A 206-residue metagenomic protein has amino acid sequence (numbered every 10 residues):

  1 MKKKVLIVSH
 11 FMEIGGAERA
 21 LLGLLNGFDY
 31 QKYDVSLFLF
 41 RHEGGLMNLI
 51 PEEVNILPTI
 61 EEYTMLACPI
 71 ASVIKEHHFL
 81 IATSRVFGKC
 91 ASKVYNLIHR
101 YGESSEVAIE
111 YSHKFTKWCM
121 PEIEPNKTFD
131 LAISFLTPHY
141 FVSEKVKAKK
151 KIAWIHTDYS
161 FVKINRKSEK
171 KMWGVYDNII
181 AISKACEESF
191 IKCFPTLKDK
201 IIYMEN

Functional and structural regions predicted by a protein language model:
K2-L6: Extreme N-terminal starter segment of soluble prokaryotic enzymes
H10, I14, K32-S104: N-terminal strand-loop element at the rim of the active site of nucleotide-sugar-dependent glycosyltransferases
L24-Y33: A short, Lys/Arg-enriched amphipathic alpha-helix followed by its capping loop at the start of a domain
K32, E53-V54, K127-D130, A148-K149 (+2 more regions): Short, well-ordered alpha-helix to beta-strand connector turns
A91-L136: Alpha-helix-centered segments that form part of catalytic cores
K117-T128, Y140-F141, S160-A181, C186: Membrane-proximal helix-turn-helix segments that form the acceptor-binding/catalytic region of lipid-linked
L131-Y159: Active-site proximal beta-strand in glycosyltransferases
I152-H156, G174-K192, T196-N206: Donor nucleotide-sugar binding/catalytic pocket of nucleotide-sugar-dependent glycosyltransferases
